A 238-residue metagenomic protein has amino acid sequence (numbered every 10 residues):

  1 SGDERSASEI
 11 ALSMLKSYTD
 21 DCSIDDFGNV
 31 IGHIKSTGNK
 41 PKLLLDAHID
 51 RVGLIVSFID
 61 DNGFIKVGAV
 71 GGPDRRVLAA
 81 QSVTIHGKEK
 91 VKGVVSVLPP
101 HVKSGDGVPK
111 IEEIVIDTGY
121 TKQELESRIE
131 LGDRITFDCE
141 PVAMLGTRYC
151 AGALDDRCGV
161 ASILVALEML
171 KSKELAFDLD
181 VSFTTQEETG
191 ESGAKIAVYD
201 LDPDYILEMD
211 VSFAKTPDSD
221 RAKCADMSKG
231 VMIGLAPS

Functional and structural regions predicted by a protein language model:
S1-S238: N-terminal hydrophobic/helix-forming segments and targeting peptides
